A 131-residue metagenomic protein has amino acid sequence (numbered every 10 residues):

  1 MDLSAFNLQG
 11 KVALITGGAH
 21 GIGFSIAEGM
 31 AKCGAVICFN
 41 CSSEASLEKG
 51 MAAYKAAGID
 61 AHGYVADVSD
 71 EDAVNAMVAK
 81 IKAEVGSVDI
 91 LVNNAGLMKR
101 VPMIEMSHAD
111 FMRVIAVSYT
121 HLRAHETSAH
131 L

Functional and structural regions predicted by a protein language model:
M1-V12: Flexible N-terminal pre-Rossmann segment of NAD(P)-dependent oxidoreductases
V12, A19-H20: Conserved glycine-rich cofactor-binding loop
T16, V88-A95, S118: Rossmann-fold scaffold of SDR-type NAD(P)-dependent oxidoreductases
C33-K49: Conserved glycine-rich Rossmann-like NAD(P)H-binding loop of the short-chain dehydrogenase/reductase
E44-S46, V65-M77, H108: The beta1-alpha1 cofactor-binding region of Rossmann-like NAD(H)/NADP(H)-dependent oxidoreductases
A57-D60, K80-L91, K99: A glycine-rich helix->loop->beta "capping" turn within Rossmann-like NAD(P)(H)-dependent oxidoreductase domains
P102-M103, D110-I115: Substrate-binding pocket helix/loop in short-chain dehydrogenase/reductase
T120-T127: Conserved small/polar residues in nucleotide/adenosyl-binding loops
